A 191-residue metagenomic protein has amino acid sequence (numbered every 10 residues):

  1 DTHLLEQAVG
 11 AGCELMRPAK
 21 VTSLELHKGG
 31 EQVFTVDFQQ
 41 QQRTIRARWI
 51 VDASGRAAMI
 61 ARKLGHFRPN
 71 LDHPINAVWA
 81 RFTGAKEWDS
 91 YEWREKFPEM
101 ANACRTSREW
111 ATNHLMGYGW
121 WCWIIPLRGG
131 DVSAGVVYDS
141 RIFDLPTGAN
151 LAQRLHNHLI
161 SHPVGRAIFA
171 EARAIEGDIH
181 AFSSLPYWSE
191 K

Functional and structural regions predicted by a protein language model:
D1-V21, Q39: Helical element adjacent to the flavin cofactor pocket in flavoenzyme catalytic cores
R17-E31: A conserved short coil-to-beta-strand element within the FAD-binding core of flavoproteins
V36, W49, W79, W120-I124 (+1 more regions): Tryptophan-centric aromatic hotspots in well-structured domains and transmembrane helices
Q39-W49: Core beta-strand elements of the Rossmann-like FAD/NAD(P) dinucleotide-binding domain in flavoenzyme oxidoreductases
D52-H66: Flavin (primarily FAD) binding-site architecture
L64-R108: Central beta-strand plus flanking loop segment that forms part of the substrate or channel wall within the catalytic
T83, E95-G119, W123-G130, V136-R141: Flavin (FAD/FMN)-binding glycine-rich loop and adjacent Rossmann-like elements that form
T112, Y118-C122, P126-R128, S140-K191: FAD/FMN-dependent oxidoreductases across multiple families
